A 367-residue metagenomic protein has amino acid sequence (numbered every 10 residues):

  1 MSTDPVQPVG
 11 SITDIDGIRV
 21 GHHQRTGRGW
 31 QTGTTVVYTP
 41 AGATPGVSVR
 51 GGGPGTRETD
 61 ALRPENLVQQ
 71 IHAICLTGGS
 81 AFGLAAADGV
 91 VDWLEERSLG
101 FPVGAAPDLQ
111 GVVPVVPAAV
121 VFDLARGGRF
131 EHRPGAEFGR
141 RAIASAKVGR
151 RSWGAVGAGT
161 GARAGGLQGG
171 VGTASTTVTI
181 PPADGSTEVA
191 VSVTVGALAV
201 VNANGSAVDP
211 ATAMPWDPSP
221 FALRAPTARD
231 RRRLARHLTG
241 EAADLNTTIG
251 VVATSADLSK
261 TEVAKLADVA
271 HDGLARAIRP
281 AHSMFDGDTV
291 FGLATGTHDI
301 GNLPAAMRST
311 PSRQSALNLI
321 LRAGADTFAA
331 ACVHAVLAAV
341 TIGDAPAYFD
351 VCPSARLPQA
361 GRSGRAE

Functional and structural regions predicted by a protein language model:
S2-D88, D92-E367: A structural signal for small-residue-enriched, beta-sheet-centric alpha/beta enzyme cores and oligomeric scaffold folds
